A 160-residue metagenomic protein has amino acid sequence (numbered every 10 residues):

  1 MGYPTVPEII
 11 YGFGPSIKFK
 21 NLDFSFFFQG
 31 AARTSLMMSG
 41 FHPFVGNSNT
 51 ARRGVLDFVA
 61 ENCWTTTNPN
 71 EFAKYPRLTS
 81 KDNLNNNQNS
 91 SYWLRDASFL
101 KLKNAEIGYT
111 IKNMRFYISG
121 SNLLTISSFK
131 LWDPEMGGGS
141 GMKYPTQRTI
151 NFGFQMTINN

Functional and structural regions predicted by a protein language model:
M1, V6, N85-W93, P134-G138: Extracytoplasmic loops and strand-loop junctions of Gram-negative outer membrane beta-barrel proteins
P7-Y11, S98-K103, T146-I150: Residues that define the transmembrane beta-barrel architecture of outer-membrane proteins
G14-K18, F27, G108-T110, Q155-T157: Transmembrane beta-barrel domains of outer membrane proteins
F19-N21, G30-T34, N104, G120-S127 (+1 more regions): Transmembrane beta-strands of outer-membrane beta-barrel pores
N21-F24, N113-M114: Repeated loop/turn-to-beta-strand initiation elements of outer-membrane beta-barrel proteins
F26, F116-I118, F154: Membrane-embedded beta-strand positions of outer-membrane beta-barrel proteins
A31-M114, G120: Extracytoplasmic gating/loop element in the C-terminal half of outer-membrane beta-barrel translocons and assembly
A51, N62-N70, N87, T125-N160: C-terminal beta-signal and terminal closure region of outer-membrane beta-barrel proteins
